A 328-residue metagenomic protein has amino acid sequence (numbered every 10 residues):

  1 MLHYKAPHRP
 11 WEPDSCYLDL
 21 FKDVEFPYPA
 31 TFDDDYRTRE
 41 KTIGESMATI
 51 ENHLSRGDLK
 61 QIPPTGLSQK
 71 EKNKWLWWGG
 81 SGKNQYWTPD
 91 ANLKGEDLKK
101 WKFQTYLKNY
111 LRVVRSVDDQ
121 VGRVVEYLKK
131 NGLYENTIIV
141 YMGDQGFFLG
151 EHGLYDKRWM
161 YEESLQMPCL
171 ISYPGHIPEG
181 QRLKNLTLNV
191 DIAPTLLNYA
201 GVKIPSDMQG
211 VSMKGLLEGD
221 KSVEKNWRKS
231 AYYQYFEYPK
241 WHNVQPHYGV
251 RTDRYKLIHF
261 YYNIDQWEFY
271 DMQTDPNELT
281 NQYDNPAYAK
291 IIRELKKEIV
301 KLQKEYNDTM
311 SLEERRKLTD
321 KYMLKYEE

Functional and structural regions predicted by a protein language model:
H3-T187, Y199-D207, H259-W267, E278 (+3 more regions): Active-site-proximal cap/lid insertion segments
Y4, P10-P13, Q145-E151, V190-A193 (+6 more regions): C-terminal cap/loop subdomain of S1 sulfatases and analogous C-terminal strand-loop tails that border
S116, Q120, D191, E294 (+1 more regions): Charged catalytic carboxylate motif
G122, E126, E218, K297-V300: Surface-exposed alpha-helical segments enriched in charged/polar residues
P168, E298-N307: A short, conserved beta-to-alpha structural element at the edge of catalytic cores that scaffolds binding
R315-T319: Short, highly charged C-terminal tails/helix-capping segments
